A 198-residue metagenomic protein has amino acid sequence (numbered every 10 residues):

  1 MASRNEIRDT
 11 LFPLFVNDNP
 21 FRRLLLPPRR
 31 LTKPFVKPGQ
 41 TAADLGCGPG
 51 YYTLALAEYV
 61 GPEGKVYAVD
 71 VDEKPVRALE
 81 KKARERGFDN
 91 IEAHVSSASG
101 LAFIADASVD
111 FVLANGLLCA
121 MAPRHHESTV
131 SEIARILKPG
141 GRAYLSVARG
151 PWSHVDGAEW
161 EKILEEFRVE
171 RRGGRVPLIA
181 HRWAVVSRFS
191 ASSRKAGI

Functional and structural regions predicted by a protein language model:
R22-G39: Conserved alpha-helix/loop element of class I SAM-dependent methyltransferases that forms part of the SAM/SAH-binding
Q40-G48: Conserved class I S-adenosyl-L-methionine
P49-G61: Conserved SAM-binding loop of SAM-dependent methyltransferases across substrates and taxa, primarily the Class I
D72: Conserved SAM/SAH-binding beta-strand->alpha-helix loop
G87-S99: Conserved SAM-binding strand-loop segment of SAM-dependent methyltransferases
S99-V112: A short acidic, Gly/Pro-enriched loop at the edge of an enzyme's catalytic core that lines a small-molecule cofactor
E127-P139: A short glycine-rich, Lys/Arg-flanked "PGG" loop and its adjoining helix->strand segment in the class I
G140-V147: Conserved beta-strand signature within the Rossmann-like core of class I S-adenosyl-L-methionine
